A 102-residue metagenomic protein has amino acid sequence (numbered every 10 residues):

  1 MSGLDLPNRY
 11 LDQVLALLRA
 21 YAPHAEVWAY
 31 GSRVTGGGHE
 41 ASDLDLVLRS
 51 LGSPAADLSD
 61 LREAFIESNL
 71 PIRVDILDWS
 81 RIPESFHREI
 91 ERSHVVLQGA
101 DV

Functional and structural regions predicted by a protein language model:
M1-E26, V34-E40, R49-V102: Catalytic core of pol beta-like nucleotidyltransferases
D45-V47: Short, well-ordered beta-strand segments
